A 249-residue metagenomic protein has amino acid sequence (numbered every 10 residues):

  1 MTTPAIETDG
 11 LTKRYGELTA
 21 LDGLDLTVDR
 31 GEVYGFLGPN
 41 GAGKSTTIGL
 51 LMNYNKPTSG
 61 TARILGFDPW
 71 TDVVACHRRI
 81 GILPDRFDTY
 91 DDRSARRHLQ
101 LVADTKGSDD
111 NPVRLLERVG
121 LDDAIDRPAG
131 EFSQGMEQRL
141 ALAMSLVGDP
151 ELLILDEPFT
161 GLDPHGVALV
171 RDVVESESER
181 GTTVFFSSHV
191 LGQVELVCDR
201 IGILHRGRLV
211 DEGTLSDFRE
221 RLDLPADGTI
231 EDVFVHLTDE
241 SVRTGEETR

Functional and structural regions predicted by a protein language model:
Q100, D104-I125: Conserved ABC ATPase "signature" region
L142: Hydrophobic anchor residue at the start of the ABC signature
D149: Conserved catalytic motifs of ABC-family nucleotide-binding domains
L153-E157: Catalytic Walker B motif of ABC-type/P-loop ATPase nucleotide-binding domains
E212-G213: ABC ATPase "signature
